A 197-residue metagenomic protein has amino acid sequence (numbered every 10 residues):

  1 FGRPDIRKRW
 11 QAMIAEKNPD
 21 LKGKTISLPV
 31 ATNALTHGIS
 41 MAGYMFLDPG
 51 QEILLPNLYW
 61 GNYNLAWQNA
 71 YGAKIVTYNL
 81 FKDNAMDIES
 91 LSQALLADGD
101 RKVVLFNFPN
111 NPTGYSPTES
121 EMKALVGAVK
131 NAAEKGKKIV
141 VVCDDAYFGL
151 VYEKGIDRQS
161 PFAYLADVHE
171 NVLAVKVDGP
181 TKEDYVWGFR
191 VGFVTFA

Functional and structural regions predicted by a protein language model:
F1-K137, V141, F148-H169: Conserved core of the PLP fold type I
L55-N57, C143, D178, F196: Short beta-strand/turn micro-motifs composed of small residues that flank or help shape donor/cofactor-binding pockets
P161-A197: Active-site PLP attachment segment
